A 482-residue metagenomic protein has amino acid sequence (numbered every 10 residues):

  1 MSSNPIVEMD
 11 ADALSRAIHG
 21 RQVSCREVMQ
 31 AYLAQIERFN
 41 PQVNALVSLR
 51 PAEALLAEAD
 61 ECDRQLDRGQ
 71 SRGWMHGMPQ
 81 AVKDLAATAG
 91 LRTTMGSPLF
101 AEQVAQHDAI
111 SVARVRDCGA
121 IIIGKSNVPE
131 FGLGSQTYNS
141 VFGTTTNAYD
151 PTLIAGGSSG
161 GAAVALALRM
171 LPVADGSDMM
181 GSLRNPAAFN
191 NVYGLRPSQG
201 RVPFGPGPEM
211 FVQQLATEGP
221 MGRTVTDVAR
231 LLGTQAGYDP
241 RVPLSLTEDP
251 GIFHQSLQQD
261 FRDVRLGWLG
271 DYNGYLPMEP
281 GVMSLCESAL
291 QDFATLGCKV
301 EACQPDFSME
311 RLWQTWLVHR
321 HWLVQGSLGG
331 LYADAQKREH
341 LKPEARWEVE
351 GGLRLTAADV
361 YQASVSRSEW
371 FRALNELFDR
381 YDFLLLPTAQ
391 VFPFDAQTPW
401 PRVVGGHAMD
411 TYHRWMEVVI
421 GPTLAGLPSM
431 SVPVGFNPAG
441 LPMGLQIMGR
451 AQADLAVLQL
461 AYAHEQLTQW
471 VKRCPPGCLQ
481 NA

Functional and structural regions predicted by a protein language model:
M1-E58, V282, T295-G297, R473-A482: An N-terminal boundary/leader segment
S2, M75-M95, Q255-G270, H319-N375 (+3 more regions): Short helix-loop capping/hinge segments that flank enzyme active sites or metal/cofactor-binding pockets
A13-G20, F100-V104, A216-R223, E350-L355 (+1 more regions): Short, well-ordered beta-strand elements within core beta-sheets of diverse protein domains
A17, N375-E376, M409-P433: Small-aliphatic-rich amphipathic alpha-helix that forms the alpha element of a beta-alpha
Q22-M29, E37-A101: N-terminal, positively charged, Ser/Thr/Ala/Gly-biased leader segments that form transit/presequence-like amphipathic
Y32, L55, G77, K83 (+6 more regions): Conserved hydrophobic/aromatic pocket- or pore-lining residues that grip, position, or stack substrates in active sites
R38, D117, A167-L269, Y275-L276 (+6 more regions): Structural helix-boundary/capping segments
M75-E218, L269-D271, T388-A408: Short glycine/serine-rich loop/turn segments
